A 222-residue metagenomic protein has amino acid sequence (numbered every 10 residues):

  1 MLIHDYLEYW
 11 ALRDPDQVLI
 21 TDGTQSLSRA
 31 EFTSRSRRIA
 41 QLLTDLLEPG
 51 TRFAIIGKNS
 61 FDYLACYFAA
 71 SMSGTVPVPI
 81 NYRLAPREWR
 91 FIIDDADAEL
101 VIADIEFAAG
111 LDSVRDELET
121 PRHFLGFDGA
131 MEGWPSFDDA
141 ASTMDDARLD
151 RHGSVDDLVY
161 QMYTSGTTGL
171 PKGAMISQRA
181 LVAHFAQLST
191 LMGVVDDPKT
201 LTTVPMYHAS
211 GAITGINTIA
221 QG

Functional and structural regions predicted by a protein language model:
E8, D16-L47, A54-S60, L64-F68 (+2 more regions): Conserved AMP-binding/adenylate-forming core of the ANL superfamily
P15, S142-Y163, L170, G193-K199: Conserved pre-ATP/AMP-binding loop-to-beta segment of ANL
S28-E31, V159-A183: Conserved AMP-binding A3 loop
G57-F68, R83-P86, T203-Q221: Conserved coil-to-alpha-helix start sites within the AMP-binding
G74: Structured binding elements
L84-S113, T143, H184-L201: Conserved ATP-dependent adenylate/AMP-binding module captured primarily in the ANL superfamily
A109-V155: ANL superfamily adenylate-forming
V182-K199, Y207-G222: Conserved AMP-binding/adenylation subdomain of ANL enzymes
